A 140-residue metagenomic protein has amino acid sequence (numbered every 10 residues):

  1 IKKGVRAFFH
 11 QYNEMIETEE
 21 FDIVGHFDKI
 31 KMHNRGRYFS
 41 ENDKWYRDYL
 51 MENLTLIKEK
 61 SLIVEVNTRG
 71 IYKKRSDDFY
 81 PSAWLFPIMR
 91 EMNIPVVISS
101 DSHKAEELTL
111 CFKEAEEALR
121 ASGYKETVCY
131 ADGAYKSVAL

Functional and structural regions predicted by a protein language model:
I1-E59: Extended substrate/RNA-proximal surfaces in nucleic-acid metabolism proteins
R37-L140: Charged catalytic cores and adjacent phosphate/nucleic-acid-binding surfaces used for phosphate/nucleic-acid chemistry
